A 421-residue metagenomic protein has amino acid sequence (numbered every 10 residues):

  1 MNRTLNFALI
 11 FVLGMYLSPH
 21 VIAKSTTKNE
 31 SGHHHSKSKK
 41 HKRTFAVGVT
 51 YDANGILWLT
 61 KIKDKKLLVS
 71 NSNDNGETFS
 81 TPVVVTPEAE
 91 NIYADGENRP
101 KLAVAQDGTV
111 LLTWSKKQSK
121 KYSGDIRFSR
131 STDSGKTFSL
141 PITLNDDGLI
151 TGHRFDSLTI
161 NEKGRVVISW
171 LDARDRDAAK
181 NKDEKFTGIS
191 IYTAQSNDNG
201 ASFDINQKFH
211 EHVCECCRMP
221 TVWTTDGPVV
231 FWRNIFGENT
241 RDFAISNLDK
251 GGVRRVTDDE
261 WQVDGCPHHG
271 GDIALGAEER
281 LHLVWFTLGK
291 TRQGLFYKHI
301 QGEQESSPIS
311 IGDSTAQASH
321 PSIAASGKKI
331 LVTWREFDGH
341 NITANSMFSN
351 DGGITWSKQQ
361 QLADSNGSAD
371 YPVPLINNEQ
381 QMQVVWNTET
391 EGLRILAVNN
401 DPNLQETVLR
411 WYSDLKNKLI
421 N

Functional and structural regions predicted by a protein language model:
N2-I10: Sec-dependent signal peptide recognition, specifically the positively charged N-region followed immediately by
I10-F11, V21: Cleavable N-terminal signal peptides
L13-M15: Sec-dependent N-terminal signal peptides of Gram-positive bacterial secreted proteins and lipoproteins
K24-N421: Extracellular, repeat-based ectodomains that mediate carbohydrate processing or recognition
